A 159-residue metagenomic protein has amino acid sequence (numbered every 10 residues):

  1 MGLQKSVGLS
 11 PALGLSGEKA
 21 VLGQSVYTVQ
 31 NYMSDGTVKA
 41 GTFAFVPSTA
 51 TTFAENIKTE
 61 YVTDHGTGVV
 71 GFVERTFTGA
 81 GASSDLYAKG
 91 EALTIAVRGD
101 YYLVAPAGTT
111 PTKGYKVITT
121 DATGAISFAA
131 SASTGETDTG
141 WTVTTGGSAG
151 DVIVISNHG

Functional and structural regions predicted by a protein language model:
M1-G159: Surface-exposed, low-hydrophobicity beta-strand/loop segments enriched in small/polar/acidic residues
